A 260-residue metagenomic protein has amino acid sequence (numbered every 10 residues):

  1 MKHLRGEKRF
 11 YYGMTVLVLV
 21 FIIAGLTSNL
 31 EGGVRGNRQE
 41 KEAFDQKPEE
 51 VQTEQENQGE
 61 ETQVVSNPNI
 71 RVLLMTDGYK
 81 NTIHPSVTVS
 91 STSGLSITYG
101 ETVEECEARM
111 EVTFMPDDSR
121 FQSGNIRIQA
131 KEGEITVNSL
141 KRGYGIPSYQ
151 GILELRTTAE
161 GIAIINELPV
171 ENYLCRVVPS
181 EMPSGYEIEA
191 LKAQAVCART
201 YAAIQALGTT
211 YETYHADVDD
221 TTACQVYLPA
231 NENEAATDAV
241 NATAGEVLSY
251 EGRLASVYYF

Functional and structural regions predicted by a protein language model:
K2-F260: Conserved, single-site charged/polar hotspot
